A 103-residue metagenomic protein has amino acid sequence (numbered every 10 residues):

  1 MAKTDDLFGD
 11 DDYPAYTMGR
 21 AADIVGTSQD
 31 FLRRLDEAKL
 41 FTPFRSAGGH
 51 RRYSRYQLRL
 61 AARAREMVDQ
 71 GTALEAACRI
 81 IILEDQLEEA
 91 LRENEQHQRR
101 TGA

Functional and structural regions predicted by a protein language model:
A2-T17, D23, E37, T42-P43 (+2 more regions): Arg/Lys-rich, alpha-helical DNA-contact motif
D30: Key DNA-contact positions within bacterial/archaeal DNA-binding proteins
